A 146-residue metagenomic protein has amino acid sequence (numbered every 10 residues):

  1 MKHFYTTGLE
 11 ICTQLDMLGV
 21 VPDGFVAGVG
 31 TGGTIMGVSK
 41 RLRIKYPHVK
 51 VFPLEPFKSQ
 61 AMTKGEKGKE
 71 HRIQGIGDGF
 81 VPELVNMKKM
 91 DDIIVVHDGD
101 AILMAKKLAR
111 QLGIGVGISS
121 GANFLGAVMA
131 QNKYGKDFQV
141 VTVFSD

Functional and structural regions predicted by a protein language model:
M1-V29, M87, G99-I114: Active-site/ligand-binding-proximal alpha/beta "capping" segment
T7, I35-K45: Short Gly/Thr/Asp-enriched flexible loops that form oxyanion-binding sites at enzyme active sites
V21, I44-P53, A130-Q139: Phosphate-handling active-site elements
G28-V38, M62, S119-A127: Short glycine/serine/threonine-rich phosphate/pyrophosphate-binding segments that cradle anionic phosphate groups
V29-G33, E55-Q60, F144-D146: Acidic, glycine-rich active-site loops and adjacent beta-strand->loop/helix elements that engage anionic groups
R43-I118: Active-site/ligand-binding loops adjacent to catalytic centers
G79, L125-D146: Phosphate-binding loop/pocket of nucleotide- and phosphate-handling active sites
